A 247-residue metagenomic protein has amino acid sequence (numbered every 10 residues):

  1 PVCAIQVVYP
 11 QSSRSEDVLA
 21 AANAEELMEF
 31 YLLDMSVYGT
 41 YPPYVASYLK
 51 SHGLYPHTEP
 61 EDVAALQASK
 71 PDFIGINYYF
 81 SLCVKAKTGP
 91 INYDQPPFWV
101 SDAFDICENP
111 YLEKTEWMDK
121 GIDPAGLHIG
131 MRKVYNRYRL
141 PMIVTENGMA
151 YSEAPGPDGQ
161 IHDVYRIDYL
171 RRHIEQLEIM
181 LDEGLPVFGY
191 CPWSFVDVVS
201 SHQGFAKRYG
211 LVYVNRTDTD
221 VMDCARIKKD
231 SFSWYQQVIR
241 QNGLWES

Functional and structural regions predicted by a protein language model:
P1-S247: Active-site region of glycoside hydrolase catalytic domains
